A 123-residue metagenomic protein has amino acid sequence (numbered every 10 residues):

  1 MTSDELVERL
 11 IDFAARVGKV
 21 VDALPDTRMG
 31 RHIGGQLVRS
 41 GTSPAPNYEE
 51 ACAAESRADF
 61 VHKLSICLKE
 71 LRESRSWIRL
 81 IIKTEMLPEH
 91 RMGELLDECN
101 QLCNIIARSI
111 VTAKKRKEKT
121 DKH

Functional and structural regions predicted by a protein language model:
M1-H123: Short, C-terminally biased terminal segments at protein or domain edges
